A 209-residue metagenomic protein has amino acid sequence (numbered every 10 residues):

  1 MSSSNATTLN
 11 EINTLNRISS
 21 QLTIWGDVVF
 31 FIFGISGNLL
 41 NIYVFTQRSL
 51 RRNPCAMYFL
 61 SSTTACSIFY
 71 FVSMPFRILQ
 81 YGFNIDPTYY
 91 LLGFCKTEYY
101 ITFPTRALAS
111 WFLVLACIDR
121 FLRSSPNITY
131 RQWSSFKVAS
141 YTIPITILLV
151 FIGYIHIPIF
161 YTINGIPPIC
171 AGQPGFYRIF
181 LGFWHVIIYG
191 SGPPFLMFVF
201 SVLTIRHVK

Functional and structural regions predicted by a protein language model:
M1-G37: Extracellular N-terminal segment of 7TM GPCRs
S2-T14, Q80-T105, R131-W133, K137 (+1 more regions): Loop architecture of class A 7-transmembrane GPCRs
N16-V28, C55-L115, R123, N127-Y130: Extracellular TM2-ECL1-early TM3 structural module of rhodopsin-like
S19-G26, M57, K137-I145, L181 (+1 more regions): Alpha-helical transmembrane segments of integral membrane proteins
I32, S61-T64, I101, I145-L148 (+1 more regions): Hydrophobic residues within alpha-helical transmembrane segments of multi-pass solute transporters/permease subunits
F33-S36, F112-S125, P158-N164, V186-K209: Class A (rhodopsin-like) GPCR signature focused on the TM5-ICL3 interface and adjacent 7TM helical core
G34, N38-V44, C66, Y70-S73 (+5 more regions): Helical transmembrane-bundle signal
I42, Q47-M57, R120-T142, F198 (+1 more regions): Intracellular signaling interfaces of 7-transmembrane GPCRs
